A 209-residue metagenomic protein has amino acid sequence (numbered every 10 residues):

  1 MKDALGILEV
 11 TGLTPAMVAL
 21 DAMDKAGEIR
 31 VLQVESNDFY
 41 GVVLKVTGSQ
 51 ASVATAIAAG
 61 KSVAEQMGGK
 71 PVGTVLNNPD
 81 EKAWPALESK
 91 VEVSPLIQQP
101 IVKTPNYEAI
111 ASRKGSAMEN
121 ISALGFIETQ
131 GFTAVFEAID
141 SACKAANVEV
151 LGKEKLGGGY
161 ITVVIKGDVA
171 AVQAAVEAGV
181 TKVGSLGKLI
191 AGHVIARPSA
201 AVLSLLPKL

Functional and structural regions predicted by a protein language model:
M1-V10, E119-T129: Short glycine-/aliphatic-rich beta-strand segments at the starts of folded cytosolic domains
T14-K25, T133-K144: Short amphipathic alpha-helix segments
G27-E28, K61-K70, A146-N147, V180-K188: A common structural junction motif
I29-V34, V72, N147-K153, A191: A short linear hydrophobic-aromatic micro-motif
Y40, G73-A86, Y160, G192-L205: Short proline/glycine- and acidic-rich turn/helix-capping motifs at secondary-structure junctions
T47-V53, K166-V172: Helix N-cap motif at beta-to-alpha junctions
K82-I101, A201-L209: Short, low-order "capping/linker" segments at domain edges
E92-S112, S116-S122: Compositionally biased, charge-rich low-complexity tracts
